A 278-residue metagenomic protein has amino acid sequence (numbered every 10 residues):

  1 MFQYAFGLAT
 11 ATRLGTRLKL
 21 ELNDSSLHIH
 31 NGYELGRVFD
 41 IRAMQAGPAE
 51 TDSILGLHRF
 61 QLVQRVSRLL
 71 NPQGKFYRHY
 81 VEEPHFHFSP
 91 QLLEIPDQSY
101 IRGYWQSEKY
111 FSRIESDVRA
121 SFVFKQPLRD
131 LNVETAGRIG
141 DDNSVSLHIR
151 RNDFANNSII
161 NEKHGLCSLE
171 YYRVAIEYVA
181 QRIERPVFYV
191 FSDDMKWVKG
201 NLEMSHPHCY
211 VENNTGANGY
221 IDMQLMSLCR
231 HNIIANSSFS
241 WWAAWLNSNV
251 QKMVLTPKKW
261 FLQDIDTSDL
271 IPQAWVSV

Functional and structural regions predicted by a protein language model:
M1, R173, E177-D264: Donor-binding and catalytic core of enzymes assembling or modifying cell-surface/extracellular glycoconjugates
M1-L27, G32: N-terminal pre-catalytic "stem/leader" segment of glycosyltransferase-like enzymes
K19, S146, V187-Y189: A structural signal for isolated positions on well-ordered beta-strands in alpha/beta enzyme cores
L22-D24, I149-R150, F191-D194: Short, well-ordered beta-to-alpha junction loops that form the rim of enzyme active sites and present histidine/acidic
S26-N31, K109, F154-N157, W197-G200 (+2 more regions): Short catalytic/ligand-binding loop motif for oxyanion handling, primarily in non-cytosolic enzymes, centered on
H28-I183: Secretory-pathway luminal glycosyltransferase catalytic domains
H28-I41, V198-H206, D266-I271: Short, aromatic/basic amphipathic alpha-helical patches
L262-V278: Leloir-type glycosyltransferase catalytic cores
